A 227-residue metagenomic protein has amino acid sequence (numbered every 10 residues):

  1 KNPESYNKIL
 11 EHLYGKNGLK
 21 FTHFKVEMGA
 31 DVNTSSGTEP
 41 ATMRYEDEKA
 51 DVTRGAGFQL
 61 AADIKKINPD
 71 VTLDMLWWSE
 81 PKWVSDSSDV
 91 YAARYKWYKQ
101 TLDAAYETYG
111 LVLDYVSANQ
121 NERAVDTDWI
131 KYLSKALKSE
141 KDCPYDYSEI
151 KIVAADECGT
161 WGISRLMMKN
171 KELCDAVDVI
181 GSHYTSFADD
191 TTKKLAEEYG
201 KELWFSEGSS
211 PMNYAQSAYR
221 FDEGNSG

Functional and structural regions predicted by a protein language model:
K1-L113, A118, T127, K131: N-terminal catalytic cores of secreted or lumenal carbohydrate-active enzymes
G29, N121, T185: Flexible loop residues that form catalytic and substrate-binding hotspots at small-molecule/glycan-binding clefts
L73, K99, D103, T108 (+1 more regions): Substrate-binding and catalytic surfaces of secreted/luminal carbohydrate-active proteins
W78, N121, E157: Short, well-ordered beta-to-alpha junction loops that form the rim of enzyme active sites and present histidine/acidic
